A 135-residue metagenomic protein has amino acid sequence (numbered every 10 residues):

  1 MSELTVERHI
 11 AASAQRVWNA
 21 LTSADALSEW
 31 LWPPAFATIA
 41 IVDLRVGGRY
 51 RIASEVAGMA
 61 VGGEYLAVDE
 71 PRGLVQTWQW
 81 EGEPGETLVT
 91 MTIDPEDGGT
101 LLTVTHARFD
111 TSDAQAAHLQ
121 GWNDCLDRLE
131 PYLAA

Functional and structural regions predicted by a protein language model:
M1-A37: Hydrophobic ligand-binding cavity/cleft-lining segments
T5, G58-G63, G85-V89: Short, surface-exposed coil-to-beta transition loops
V6-I10, Y65, M91, V104-H106: A structural signal for short, well-ordered beta-strand segments
A20, E29-W30, A53, T77 (+1 more regions): Residues that scaffold the ATP/ADP-binding catalytic core of kinase and kinase-like folds
T38-T77: Glycine-rich portal/gate segments that line the openings of hydrophobic small-molecule binding cavities
I39, P131-A135: Short, highly charged C-terminal tails/helix-capping segments
V75-D124, L129: Beta-strand/loop substructures that line and gate deep hydrophobic ligand-binding cavities in soluble
